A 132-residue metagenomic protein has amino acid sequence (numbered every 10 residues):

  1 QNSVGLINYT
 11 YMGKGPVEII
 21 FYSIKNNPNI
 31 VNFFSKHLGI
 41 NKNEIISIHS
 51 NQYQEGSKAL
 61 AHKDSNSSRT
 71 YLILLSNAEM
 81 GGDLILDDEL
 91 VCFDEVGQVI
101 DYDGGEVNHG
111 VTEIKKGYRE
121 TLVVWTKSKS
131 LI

Functional and structural regions predicted by a protein language model:
Q1-N41: Non-heme Fe(II)/2-oxoglutarate
S23-N27, D64, K115: Aromatic-acidic/polar surface patches that form glycan- and anion
H49-S65: Conserved short histidine dyad/triad with adjacent acidic residue
E55-S57, S76-M80: Short, charged/polar surface micro-motifs in flexible loops or helix N-caps
S67, A78-I132: Catalytic core of Fe(II)/2-oxoglutarate
Y71: Nucleic-acid-interacting cores, centered on viral/eukaryotic replication and modification enzymes
